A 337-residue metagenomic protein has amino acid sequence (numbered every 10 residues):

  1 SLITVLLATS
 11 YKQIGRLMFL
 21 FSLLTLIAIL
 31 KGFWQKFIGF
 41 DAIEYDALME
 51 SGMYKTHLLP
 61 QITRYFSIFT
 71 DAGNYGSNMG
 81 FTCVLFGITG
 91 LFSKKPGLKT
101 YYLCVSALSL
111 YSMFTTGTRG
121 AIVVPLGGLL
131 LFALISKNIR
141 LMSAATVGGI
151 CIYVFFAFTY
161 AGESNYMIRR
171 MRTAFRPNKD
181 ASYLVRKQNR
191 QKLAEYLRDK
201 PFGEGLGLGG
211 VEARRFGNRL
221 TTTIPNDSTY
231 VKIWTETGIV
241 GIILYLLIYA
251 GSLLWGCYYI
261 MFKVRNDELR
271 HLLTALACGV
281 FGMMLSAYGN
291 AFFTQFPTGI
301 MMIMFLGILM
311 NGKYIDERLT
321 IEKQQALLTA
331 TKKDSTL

Functional and structural regions predicted by a protein language model:
I3-Q13, G87-K95, L130-I139, L254-F262 (+1 more regions): Structural signal for the C-terminal ends of transmembrane alpha-helices and the immediately following loop
T9, M18-K31, M79, Y102 (+3 more regions): Transmembrane alpha-helices of multi-pass, membrane-embedded glycan-processing enzymes that use lipid-linked
G15-A47, M53-Q61, F66-I135, C257-Y258 (+2 more regions): Alpha-helical transmembrane segments of multi-pass inner-membrane proteins
L30, Q35-F40, M113-T116, A133-P177 (+1 more regions): A membrane-periplasm/extracellular boundary helix in multi-pass inner-membrane enzymes that assemble envelope glycans
M53-K55, L59, G162-S164, R172-T237 (+1 more regions): Long extracytoplasmic/lumenal interhelical loops at the membrane interface of multi-pass membrane proteins
F66-S67, D71-G73, S109-S112, P201 (+2 more regions): A conserved mid-to-late transmembrane alpha helix and its immediate loop/hinge that forms the functional core
P96, T100-Y101, S109, L130-A133 (+2 more regions): Hydrophobic transmembrane alpha-helices and their immediate junctions
A275-D334: Transmembrane alpha-helices of multi-pass inner-membrane enzymes
